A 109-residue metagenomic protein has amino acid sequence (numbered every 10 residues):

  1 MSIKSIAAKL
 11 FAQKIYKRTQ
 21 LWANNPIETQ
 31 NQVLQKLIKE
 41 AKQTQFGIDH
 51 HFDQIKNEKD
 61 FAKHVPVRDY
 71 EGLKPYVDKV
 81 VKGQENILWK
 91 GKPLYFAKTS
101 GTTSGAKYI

Functional and structural regions predicted by a protein language model:
M1-K98, S104-I109: Nucleotide 5′-phosphate-binding alpha/beta core
